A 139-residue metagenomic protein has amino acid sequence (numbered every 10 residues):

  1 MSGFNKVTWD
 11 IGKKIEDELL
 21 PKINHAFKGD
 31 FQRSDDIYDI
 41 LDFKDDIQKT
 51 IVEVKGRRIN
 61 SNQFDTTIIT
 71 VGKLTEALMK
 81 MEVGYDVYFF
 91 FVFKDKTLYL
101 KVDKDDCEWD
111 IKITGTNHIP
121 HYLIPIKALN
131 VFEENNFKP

Functional and structural regions predicted by a protein language model:
M1-D35: Acidic-basic catalytic patches of nuclease active cores, encompassing PD-(D/E)XK and other metal-cofactor nuclease
S2-W9, A26, K55-Y99, D103-D105: Catalytic cores of nucleic-acid endonucleases
V7, H25, D46, M81 (+1 more regions): Non-catalytic C-terminal interaction segments of nucleic acid-processing enzymes
I23, F31, F43, V52 (+1 more regions): Hydrophobic beta-strand residues in large extracellular and virion-surface proteins
S34-D36, D45, K80: Sterically constrained small-residue positions within well-ordered secondary structures of folded domains
D39: Beta-rich catalytic cores
F43-N60: Conserved catalytic cores of phosphodiester-cleaving nucleases, focusing on short active-site segments
